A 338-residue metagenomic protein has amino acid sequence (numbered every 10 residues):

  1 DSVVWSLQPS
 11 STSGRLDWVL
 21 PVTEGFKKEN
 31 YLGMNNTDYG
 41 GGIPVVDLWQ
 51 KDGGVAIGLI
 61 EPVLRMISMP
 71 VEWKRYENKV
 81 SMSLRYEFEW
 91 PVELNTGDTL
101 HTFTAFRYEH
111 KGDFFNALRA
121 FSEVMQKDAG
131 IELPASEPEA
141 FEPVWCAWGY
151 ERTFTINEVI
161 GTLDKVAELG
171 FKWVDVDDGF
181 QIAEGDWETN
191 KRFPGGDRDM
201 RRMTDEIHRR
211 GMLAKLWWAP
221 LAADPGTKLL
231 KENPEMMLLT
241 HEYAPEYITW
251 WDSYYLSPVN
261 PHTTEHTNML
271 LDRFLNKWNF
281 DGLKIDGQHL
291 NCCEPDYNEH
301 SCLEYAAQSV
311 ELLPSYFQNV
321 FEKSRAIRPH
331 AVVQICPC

Functional and structural regions predicted by a protein language model:
D1-W73: Polysaccharide-binding surfaces and accessory modules of carbohydrate-active proteins
L7, S13, K74, F180-L239 (+1 more regions): Acidic/aromatic-lined carbohydrate-recognition and catalytic surfaces of CAZymes acting on diverse glycans
V92-K111: Short Pro-Gly-centered flexible turn/kink motifs
T102, F141-A147, K172-V176, A214-W218 (+2 more regions): Hydrophobic faces of well-ordered beta-strands that scaffold small-molecule active sites in alpha/beta enzyme cores
A135-V144, E151-T153, L213-K277: Active-site-adjacent "subsite" loops/lids of carbohydrate-active enzymes
W145-Y150, G179-Q181, A219-A223, Q288-L290 (+1 more regions): Active-site beta-loop-alpha junctions enriched in small/polar residues
E158-F180, K277-N279: Catalytic domains of carbohydrate-active enzymes, especially glycoside hydrolases
R198-D199, R209, A244-C338: Active-site neighborhood of glycoside hydrolase catalytic domains
